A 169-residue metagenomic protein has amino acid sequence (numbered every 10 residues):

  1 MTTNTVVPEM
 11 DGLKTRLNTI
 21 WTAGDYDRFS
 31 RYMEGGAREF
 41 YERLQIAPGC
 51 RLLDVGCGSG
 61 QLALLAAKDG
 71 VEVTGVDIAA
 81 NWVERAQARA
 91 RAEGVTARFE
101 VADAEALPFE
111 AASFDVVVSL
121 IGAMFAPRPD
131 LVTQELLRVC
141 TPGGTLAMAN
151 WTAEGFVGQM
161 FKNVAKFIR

Functional and structural regions predicted by a protein language model:
N4-C50, Q61, R85, F161: Conserved class I S-adenosyl-L-methionine
R51-A106, L131: Class I SAM-dependent methyltransferase SAM/SAH-binding core
E105-V116: A short acidic, Gly/Pro-enriched loop at the edge of an enzyme's catalytic core that lines a small-molecule cofactor
V116-P129: A short SAM/SAH-binding and catalytic strip from SAM-dependent methyltransferases
D130-T145: A short glycine-rich, Lys/Arg-flanked "PGG" loop and its adjoining helix->strand segment in the class I
T145-R169: Conserved class I S-adenosyl-L-methionine
